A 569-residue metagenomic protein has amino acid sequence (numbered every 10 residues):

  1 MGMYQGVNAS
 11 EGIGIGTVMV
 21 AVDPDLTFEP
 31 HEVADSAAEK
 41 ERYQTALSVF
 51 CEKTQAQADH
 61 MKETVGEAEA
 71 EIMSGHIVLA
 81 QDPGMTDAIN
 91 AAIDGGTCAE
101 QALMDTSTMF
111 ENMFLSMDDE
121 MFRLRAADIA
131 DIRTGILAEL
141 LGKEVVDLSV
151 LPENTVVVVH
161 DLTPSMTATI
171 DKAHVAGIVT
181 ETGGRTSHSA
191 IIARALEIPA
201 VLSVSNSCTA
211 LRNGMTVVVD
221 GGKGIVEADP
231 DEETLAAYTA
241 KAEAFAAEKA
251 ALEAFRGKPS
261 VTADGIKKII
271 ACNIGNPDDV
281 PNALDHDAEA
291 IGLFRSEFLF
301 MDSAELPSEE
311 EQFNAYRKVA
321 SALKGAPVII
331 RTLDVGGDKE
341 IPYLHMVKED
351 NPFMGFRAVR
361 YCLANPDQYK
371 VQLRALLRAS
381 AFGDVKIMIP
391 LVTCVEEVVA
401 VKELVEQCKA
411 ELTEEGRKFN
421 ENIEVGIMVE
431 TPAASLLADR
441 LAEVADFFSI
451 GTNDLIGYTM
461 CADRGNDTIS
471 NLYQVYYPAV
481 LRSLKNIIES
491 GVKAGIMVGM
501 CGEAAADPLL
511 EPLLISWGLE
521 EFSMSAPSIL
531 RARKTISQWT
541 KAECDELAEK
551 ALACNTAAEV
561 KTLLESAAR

Functional and structural regions predicted by a protein language model:
M1-A322, V328-V335, N365, Y369-L373 (+5 more regions): Non-catalytic, soluble scaffold/interaction modules
K249-R569: Conserved alpha/beta-domain cores
